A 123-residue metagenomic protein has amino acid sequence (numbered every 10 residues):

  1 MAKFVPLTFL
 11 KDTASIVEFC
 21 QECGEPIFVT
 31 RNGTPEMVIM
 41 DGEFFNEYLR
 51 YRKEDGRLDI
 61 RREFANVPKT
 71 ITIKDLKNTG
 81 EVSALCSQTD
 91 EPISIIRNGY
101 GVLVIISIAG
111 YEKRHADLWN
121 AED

Functional and structural regions predicted by a protein language model:
V5, V29, I71-I73, I95: Hydrophobic aliphatic residue packing
L7-C23, I71-D90: The conserved cystathionine-beta-synthase
T8-D55, I60-E63: Acidic (E/D-rich), amphipathic helical modules within compact regulatory domains
V29-I39, I95-I108: A glycine-centered beta-loop-beta connector
G42-E81, I108-D123: Tandem CBS (Bateman) regulatory domains
S87, P92-I93, N98, D123: Compact DNA/chromatin-associated regulatory and scaffold domains in nuclear/nucleoid proteins
